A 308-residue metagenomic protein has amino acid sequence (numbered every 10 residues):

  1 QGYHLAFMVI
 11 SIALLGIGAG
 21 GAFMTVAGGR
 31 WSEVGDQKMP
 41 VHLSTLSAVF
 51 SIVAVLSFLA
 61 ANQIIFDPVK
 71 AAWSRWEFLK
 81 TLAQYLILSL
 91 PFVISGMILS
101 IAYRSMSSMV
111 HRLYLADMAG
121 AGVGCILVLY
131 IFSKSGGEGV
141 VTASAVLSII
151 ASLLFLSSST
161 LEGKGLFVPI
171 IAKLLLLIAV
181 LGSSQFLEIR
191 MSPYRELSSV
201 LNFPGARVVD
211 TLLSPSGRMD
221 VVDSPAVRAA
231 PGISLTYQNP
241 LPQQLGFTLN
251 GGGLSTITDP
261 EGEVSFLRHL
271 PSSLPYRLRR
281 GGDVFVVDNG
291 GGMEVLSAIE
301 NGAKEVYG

Functional and structural regions predicted by a protein language model:
Q1-G252, T256-G308: Alpha-helical transmembrane segments of multi-pass membrane proteins
